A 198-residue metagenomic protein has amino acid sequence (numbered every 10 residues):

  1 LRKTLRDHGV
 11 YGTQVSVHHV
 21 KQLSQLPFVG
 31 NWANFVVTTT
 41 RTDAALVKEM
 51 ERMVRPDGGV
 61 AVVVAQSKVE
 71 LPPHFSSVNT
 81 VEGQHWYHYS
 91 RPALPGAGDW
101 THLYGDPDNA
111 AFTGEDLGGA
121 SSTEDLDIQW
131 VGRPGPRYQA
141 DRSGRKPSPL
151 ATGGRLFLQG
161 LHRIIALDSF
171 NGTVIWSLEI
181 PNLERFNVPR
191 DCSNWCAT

Functional and structural regions predicted by a protein language model:
V10-L23: Conserved SAM-binding strand-loop segment of SAM-dependent methyltransferases
L23, I180-F186: Short coil/turn segments at the loop-to-beta-strand junctions that recur within blades of beta-propeller repeat folds
L23-F35: A short acidic, Gly/Pro-enriched loop at the edge of an enzyme's catalytic core that lines a small-molecule cofactor
A44-G59: A short glycine-rich, Lys/Arg-flanked "PGG" loop and its adjoining helix->strand segment in the class I
P95-G135, G154: Blade/loop signatures of beta-propeller domains
D141-I164, F186-T198: Repeat-blade elements of multi-bladed beta-propeller folds
S169-N171: Short loop/turn segments that connect beta-strands within beta-propeller blades
I175-W176: A structural motif specific to WD40 beta-propellers
